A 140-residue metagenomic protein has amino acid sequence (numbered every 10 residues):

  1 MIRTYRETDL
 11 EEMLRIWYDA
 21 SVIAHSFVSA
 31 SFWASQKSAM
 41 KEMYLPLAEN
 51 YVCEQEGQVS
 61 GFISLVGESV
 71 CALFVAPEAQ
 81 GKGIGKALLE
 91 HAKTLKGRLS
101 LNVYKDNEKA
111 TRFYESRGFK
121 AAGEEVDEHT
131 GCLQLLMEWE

Functional and structural regions predicted by a protein language model:
M1-R15: A short beta-loop-alpha structural element at the N-terminal edge of CoA-dependent acyl/N-acetyltransferase catalytic
R15-K41: Conserved GNAT-fold acetyl-CoA-binding loop/helix
K41-V52, S69: A short helix-loop-beta-strand connector motif used in the catalytic cores of GNAT acetyltransferases and, in some
E49-G61: Conserved beta-hairpin
V70-Q80, V103-Y104: A short, internal acetyl-CoA/4′-phosphopantetheine-binding micro-motif in the GNAT/acyltransferase core
A79, G83-H91: Conserved acetyl-CoA pyrophosphate-binding loop and the N-cap/start of the following alpha-helix in GNAT-like
K86-A87, N107-G123, H129-L135: Conserved active-site alpha-helix within GNAT-family acetyltransferase domains
T94-D106: Conserved GNAT acetyl-CoA-binding A-motif
